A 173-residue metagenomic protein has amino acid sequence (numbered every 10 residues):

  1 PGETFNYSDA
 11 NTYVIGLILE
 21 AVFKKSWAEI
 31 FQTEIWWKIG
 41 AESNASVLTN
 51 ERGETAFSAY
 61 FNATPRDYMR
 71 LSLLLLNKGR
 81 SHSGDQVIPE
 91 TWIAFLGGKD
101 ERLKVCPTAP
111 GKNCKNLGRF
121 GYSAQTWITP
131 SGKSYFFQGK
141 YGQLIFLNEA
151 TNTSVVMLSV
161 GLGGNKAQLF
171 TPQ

Functional and structural regions predicted by a protein language model:
P1-A59: Catalytic-site signature segments of enzymes, centered on catalytic residues
G2-Y7, S72-L75, T91: Functionally critical mobile loop/hinge segments
T4-S8, Y60-T64, F137, A167: Aromatic-acidic/polar surface patches that form glycan- and anion
N11-I18, A59-S81, Q143-V160: Active-site-proximal alpha-helical segments within enzyme catalytic domains
E20-E29, W36-N44, A63-I88: Bacterial peptidoglycan biogenesis and beta-lactam-recognition machinery
Q32-W36, E90-G97: Hydrophobic core segments within long, regular secondary-structure runs in both alpha- and beta-rich folds
E42-A45, A94-V156: Active-site Gly/Thr loop motif
K166-Q173: Short, gly/Ser/Thr-rich active-site loops of penicillin-recognizing serine hydrolases
